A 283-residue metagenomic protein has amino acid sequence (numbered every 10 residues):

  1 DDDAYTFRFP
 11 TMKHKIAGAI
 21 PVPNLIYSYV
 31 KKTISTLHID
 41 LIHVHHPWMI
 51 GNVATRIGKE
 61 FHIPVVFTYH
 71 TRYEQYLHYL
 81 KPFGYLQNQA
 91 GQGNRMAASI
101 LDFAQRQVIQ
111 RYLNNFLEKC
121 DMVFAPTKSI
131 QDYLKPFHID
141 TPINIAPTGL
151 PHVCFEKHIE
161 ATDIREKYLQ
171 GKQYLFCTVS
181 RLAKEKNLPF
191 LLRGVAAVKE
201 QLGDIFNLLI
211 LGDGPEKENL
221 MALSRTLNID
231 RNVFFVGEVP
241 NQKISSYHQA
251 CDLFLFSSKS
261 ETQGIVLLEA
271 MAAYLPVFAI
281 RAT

Functional and structural regions predicted by a protein language model:
T11-K15, T68-Q107, R111, V153 (+1 more regions): Acceptor-binding helix/loop patch of EC 2.4 sugar-transfer enzymes, predominantly nucleotide-sugar-dependent
N94-I159, Q170-G171: Donor nucleotide-sugar binding/catalytic pocket of nucleotide-sugar-dependent glycosyltransferases
L169-V195: Conserved donor-binding/catalytic core segment of Leloir-type glycosyltransferases
N219-V239: Nucleotide-activated donor-binding/catalytic signature segment of Leloir-type glycosyltransferases, i.e., the conserved
E238-V239, S246-C251: Short alpha-helical donor nucleotide-sugar binding micro-motif in glycosyltransferases
D252, Y274: A short alpha->beta transition loop at the rim of the catalytic pocket in nucleotide-sugar-dependent
K259: Aromatic "clamp/platform" in nucleotide-sugar-dependent glycosyltransferases that forms part of the donor/acceptor
P276-A279: Short hydrophobic beta-strand element within catalytic cores of glycosyltransferases and related nucleotide-activated
